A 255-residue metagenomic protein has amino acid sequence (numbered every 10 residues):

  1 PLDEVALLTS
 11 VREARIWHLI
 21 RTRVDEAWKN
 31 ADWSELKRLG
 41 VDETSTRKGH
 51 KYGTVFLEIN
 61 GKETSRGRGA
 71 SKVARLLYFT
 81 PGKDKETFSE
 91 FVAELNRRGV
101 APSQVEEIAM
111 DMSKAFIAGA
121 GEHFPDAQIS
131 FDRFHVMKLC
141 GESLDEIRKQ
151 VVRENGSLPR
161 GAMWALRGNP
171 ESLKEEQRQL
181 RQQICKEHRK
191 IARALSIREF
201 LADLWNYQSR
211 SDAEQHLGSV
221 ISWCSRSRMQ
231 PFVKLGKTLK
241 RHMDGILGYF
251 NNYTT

Functional and structural regions predicted by a protein language model:
P1-H50, S103, I246-L247, N252: Short, positively charged, Gly/Tyr-enriched micro-motifs that form contact patches at catalytic or ligand/partner
R23, T54-L57, H123-Q128, L144-R148: Short secondary-structure boundary/capping segments
R38, T54, E107, Q128-F131: Hydrophobic "anchor" residues on beta-strands that sit immediately upstream of conserved functional sites
E43-S45, K83-D84, M112-K114: Short, flexible loop/turn elements at secondary-structure junctions
K48-H50, I59-N60, S65-K72, S89-D126 (+2 more regions): Acidic/histidine-rich catalytic cores and adjacent linkers of DNA breakage/strand-transfer/modification proteins
S71-E86: Glycine-rich phosphate-binding "P-loop"
P81-D84, D132-M137: Short, acidic/turn-prone active-site loops that include or flank metal/cofactor- and phosphate-binding residues
V136-G156: Short alpha-helix plus adjacent loop in nuclease-associated cores
